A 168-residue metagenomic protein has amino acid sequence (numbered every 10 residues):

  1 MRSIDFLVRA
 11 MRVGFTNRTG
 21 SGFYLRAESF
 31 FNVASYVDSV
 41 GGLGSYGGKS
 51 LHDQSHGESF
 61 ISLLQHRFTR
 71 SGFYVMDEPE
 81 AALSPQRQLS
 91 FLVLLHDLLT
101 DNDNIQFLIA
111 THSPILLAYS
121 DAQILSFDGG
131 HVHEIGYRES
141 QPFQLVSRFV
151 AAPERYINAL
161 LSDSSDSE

Functional and structural regions predicted by a protein language model:
M1-S39: ABC ATPase nucleotide-binding domain signature region
R18, G44-G47: Alpha-helical nucleic-acid-binding subdomain of P-loop helicases immediately C-terminal to the Walker A/P-loop
S21, G72-F73, I105: The start of beta-strands in P-loop NTPase/AAA+ ATPase cores
R26, L64, D77, A110 (+1 more regions): Conserved RecA-like P-loop NTPase ATPase core
S39-S45, G72: Short, basic/glycine-rich phosphate-binding loops at helix/coil junctions that contact nucleotide phosphates
S50, Q54-E78, Q86-D101: GG-anchored amphipathic helix commonly corresponding to the ABC/SMC/Rad50 NBD signature/C-loop
Q86-I109, S113-E168: C-terminal lobe/lid and adjacent interdomain/linker elements of RecA-like ASCE P-loop ATPase modules
